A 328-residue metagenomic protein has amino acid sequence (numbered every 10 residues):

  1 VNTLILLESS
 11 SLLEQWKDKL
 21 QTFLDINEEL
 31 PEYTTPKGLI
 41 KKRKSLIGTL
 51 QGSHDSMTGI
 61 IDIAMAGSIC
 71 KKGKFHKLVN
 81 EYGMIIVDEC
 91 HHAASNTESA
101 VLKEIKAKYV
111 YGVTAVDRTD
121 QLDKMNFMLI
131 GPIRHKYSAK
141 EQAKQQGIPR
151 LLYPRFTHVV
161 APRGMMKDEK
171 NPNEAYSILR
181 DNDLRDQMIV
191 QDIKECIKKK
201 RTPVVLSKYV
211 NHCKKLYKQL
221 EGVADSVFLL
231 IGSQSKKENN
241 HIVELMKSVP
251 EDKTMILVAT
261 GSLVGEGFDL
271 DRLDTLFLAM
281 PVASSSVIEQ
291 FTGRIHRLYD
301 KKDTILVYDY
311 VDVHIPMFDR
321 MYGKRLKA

Functional and structural regions predicted by a protein language model:
N2-T22, K208-C213: Conserved Walker A/P-loop ATP-binding site and its immediately adjacent core in helicase/helicase-like ATPase domains
S11-S53, E221-A224: Conserved helix-turn-beta segment of the N-terminal RecA-like "Helicase ATP-binding" lobe in SF1/SF2 helicases
L46-M57, K74, K215, D225-V264: Conserved helicase ATPase core of P-loop NTP-dependent helicases/translocases
Q51-M84, S95-A100, L263: Conserved helix/coil segment N-terminal to the catalytic DExD/H
N80-G83, V258, E266-P281, Q290 (+1 more regions): A short beta-strand element within the Helicase C-terminal
G83-M84, H91-Y153: Post-DEXD/H (motif II) to motif III coupling segment of the RecA-like Helicase ATP-binding lobe
K167-K208, K214-Q219: Conserved interdomain hinge at the start of the Helicase C-terminal
A283-V307, R325-L326: Conserved SF2 helicase motif VI
